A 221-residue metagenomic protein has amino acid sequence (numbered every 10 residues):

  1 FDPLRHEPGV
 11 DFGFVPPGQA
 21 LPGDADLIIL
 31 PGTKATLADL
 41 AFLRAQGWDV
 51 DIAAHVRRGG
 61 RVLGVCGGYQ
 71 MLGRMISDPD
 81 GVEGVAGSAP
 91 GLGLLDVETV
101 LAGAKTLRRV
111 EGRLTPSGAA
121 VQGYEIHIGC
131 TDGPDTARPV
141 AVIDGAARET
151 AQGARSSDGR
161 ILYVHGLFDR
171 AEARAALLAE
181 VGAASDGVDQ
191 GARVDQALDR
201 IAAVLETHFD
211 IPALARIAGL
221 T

Functional and structural regions predicted by a protein language model:
F1-L21, V50-R57, V97-T221: Amide-donor transfer/coupling interface in amidating biosynthetic enzymes
P22-L30: Terminal amphipathic helices with adjacent charged low-complexity linkers/tails
I28, C66, H165: Residue-level signal for inorganic ion chemistry
G32-T33, I128: Glycine-rich His-Gly loop
T33-Q122: Cysteine-nucleophile active-site neighborhood
